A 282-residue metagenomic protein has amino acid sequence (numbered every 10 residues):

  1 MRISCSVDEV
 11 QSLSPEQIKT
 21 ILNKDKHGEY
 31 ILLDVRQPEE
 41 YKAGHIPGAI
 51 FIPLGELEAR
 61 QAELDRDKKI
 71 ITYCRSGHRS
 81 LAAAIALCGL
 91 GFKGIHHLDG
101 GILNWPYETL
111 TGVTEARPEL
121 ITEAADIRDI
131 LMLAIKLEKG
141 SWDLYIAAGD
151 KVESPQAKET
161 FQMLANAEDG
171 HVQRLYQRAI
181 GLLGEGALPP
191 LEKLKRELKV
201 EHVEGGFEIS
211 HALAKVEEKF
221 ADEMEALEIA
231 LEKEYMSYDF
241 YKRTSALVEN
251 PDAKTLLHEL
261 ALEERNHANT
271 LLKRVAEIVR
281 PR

Functional and structural regions predicted by a protein language model:
M1-I31, V35-A43, L110, L133: Flexible, polar/low-complexity N-terminal or interdomain linker segments that lie immediately upstream of folded
V7, I21-K26, H45, L54-G55 (+3 more regions): Non-heme di-metal
S12, L32, A49-F51, I95-H97: Conserved beta-strand scaffold positions in the cores of enzyme catalytic domains, especially in NTP/NDP-utilizing
L13, R36, G55-E56, G100: Short beta->alpha linker loops
E29, K69, G94: Residues at the starts of beta-strands that form the adenosine-phosphate
E40, A59, W105-P106: Conserved protein kinase catalytic core
G48-I70: Helix-loop module immediately N-terminal to the HCX5R catalytic loop in PTP-like cysteine phosphatase domains
Y73-C74: Short, surface-exposed ligand- or partner-binding patches at beta-edge/loop junctions that are enriched in aromatics
